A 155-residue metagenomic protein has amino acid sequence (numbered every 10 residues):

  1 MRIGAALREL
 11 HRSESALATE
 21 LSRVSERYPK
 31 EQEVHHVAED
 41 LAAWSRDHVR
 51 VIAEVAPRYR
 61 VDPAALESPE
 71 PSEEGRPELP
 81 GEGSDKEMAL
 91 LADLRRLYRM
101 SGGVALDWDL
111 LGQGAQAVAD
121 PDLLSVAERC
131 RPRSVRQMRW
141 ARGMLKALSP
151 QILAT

Functional and structural regions predicted by a protein language model:
M1-G4, G81-L91, M144-T155: Membrane-interacting alpha-helical segments
R2-L10, Q32-R50, D93-L97, P121-S134: Alpha-helical scaffold segments that form or flank carboxylate-/histidine-based iron centers
A6-E26, E73-V118, L123: Acidic/histidine-rich alpha-helical segments that form the ligand environment of transition-metal centers
R12, E26, P57, V61 (+2 more regions): Generic surface-pattern signal
A16, K30-E33, D47, V61 (+2 more regions): Alpha-helical structural elements of signaling/regulatory helical domains
A18-L21, S25, R46-A56, P80 (+3 more regions): A structural signal for well-ordered alpha-helices, especially hydrophobic packing surfaces of coiled-coils
Q32-S72, A141-M144: Conserved alpha-helical segments that form or flank metal/cofactor-binding pockets of metalloenzymes
L106-T155: A generic hydrophobic-segment detector
